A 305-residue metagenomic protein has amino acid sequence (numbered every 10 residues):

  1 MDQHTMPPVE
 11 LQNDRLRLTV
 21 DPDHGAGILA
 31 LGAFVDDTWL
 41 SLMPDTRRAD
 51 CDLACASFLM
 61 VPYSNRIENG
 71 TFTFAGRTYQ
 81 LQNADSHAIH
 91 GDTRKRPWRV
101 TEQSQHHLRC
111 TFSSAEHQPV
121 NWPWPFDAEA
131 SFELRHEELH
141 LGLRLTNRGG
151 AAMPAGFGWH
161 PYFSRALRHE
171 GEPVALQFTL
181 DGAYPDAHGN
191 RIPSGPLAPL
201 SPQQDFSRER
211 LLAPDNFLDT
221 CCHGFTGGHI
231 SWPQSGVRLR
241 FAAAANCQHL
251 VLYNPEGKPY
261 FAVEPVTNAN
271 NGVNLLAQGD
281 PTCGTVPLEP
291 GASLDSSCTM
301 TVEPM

Functional and structural regions predicted by a protein language model:
M1-D14: Short, Gly/Pro- and small/polar-rich lid/capping loops
Q3, R77-T78, Q82-H136: Extended, loop-rich substrate-binding clefts of extracytoplasmic carbohydrate-active enzymes
L11, P22, S114-R168: Acidic, contiguous internal or C-terminal segments within carbohydrate-active enzymes that form a structured patch used
R17-T78: Acidic-aromatic substrate-binding/catalytic surfaces of carbohydrate-active enzymes
F72-Q80, V286-E303: Short Pro-Gly-centered flexible turn/kink motifs
Q80, A152-P154, Y162-A244: Active-site/ligand-binding surface loops and adjacent short beta/alpha elements that line catalytic pockets across
I89-T101, A175, R208-G284: Acidic/His-leaning functional-site neighborhoods
E129-S131, C283-L288: Beta-strand-rich interaction surfaces with strong enrichment in secreted/lumenal proteins
